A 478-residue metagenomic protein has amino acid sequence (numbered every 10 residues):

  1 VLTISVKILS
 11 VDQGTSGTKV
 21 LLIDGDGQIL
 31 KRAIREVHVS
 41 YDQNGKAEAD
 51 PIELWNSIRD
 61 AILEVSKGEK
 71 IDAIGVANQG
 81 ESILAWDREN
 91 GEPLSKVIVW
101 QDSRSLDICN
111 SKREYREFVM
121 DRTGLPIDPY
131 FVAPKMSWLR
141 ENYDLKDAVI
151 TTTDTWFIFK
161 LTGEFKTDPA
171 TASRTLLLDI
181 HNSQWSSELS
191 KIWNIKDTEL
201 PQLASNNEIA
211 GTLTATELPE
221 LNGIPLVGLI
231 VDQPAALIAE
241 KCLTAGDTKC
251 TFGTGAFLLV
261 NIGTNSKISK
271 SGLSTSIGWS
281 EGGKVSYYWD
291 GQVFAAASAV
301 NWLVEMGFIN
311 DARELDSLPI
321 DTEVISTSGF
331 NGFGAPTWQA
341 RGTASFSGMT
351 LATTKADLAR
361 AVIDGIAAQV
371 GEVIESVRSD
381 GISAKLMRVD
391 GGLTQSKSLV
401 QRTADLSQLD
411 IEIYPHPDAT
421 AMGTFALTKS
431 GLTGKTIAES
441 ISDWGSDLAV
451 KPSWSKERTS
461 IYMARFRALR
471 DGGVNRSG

Functional and structural regions predicted by a protein language model:
V1-S95, D121, K146-D147, P219-G228 (+2 more regions): N-terminal glycine/serine-rich phosphate-binding loop of ATP-dependent small-molecule kinases, especially carbohydrate
L9-V11, L106, N110-P126, F131-K166 (+4 more regions): Active-site core segments that coordinate phosphate-bearing ligands/cofactors across diverse enzyme families
V20-L22, G27, I74, D102 (+3 more regions): Conserved small-residue
H38-Y41, S103-R104, A297: A short local loop/turn or secondary-structure capping micro-motif enriched for an aromatic residue
D50, D102, D232: Short, conserved phosphate/pyrophosphate- and ester-handling motifs at nucleotide-, phospho-/glycolipid
L63-W100, P126-Y130, I158-D179, A204-S205 (+1 more regions): Short beta-strand-loop/turn "lid" adjacent to the catalytic site in phosphate-handling enzymes
W193-E208: A conserved helix-loop-beta module that forms one wall/lid of the active-site cleft in ATP-utilizing catalytic domains
